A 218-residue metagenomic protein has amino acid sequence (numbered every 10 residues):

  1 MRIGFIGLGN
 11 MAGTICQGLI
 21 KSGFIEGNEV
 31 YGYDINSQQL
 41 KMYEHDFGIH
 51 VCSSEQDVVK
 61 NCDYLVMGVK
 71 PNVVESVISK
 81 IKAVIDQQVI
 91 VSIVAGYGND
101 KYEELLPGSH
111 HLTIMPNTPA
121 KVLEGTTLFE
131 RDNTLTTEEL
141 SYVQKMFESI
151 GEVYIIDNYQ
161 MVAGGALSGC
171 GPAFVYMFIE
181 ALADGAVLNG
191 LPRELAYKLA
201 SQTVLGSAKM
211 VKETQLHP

Functional and structural regions predicted by a protein language model:
M1, N28, I49, Q88-V89 (+2 more regions): A structural micro-motif
M1-D46, H50-S53, K60, G125 (+1 more regions): NAD(P)+-binding Rossmann beta1-loop-alpha1 motif at the extreme N-terminus of oxidoreductases
I3-F5, L65, V91, V143: Hydrophobic packing within well-folded, soluble alpha/beta domains
G13, Q17-K21, H45, S79 (+3 more regions): Short, well-ordered alpha-helices that flank and scaffold nucleotide-derived cofactor binding pockets
S37, F47, E55-F129, N133: Rossmann-like NAD(P)(H) cofactor-binding subdomain of soluble oxidoreductases
K101, L105-H110, T126-G164, V175-E213: Internal alpha-helical scaffold of NAD(P)-dependent oxidoreductase catalytic cores
G171: Aromatic-residue-lined binding/catalytic grooves and analogous aromatic/hydrophobic interfacial grooves in multimeric
